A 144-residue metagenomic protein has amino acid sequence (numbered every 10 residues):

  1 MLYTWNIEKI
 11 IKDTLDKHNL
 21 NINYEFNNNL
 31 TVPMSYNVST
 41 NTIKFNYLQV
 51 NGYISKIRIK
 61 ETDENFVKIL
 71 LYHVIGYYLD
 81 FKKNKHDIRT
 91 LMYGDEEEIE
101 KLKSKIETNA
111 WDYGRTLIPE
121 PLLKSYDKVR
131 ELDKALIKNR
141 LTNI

Functional and structural regions predicted by a protein language model:
M1-T40, P121: A metal-dependent hydrolase signature that marks the N-terminal structural subdomain at the beginning of catalytic folds
W5, H73, T108-D112: A structural signal for well-ordered alpha-helical segments within the folded catalytic domains of diverse enzymes
N23-N65, F81-K82: Active-site scaffold of zinc-dependent metalloenzymes
V50, L70-Y72, E97: The feature represents the first ordered module of a protein
T62-N65, E98-S104, D112-I144: Long, well-structured alpha-helical subdomains associated with metal-dependent extracellular/ecto-lumenal hydrolases
E64-L91: Catalytic Zn2+-binding segment of zinc metalloproteases
F81-D112: Post-HEXXH active-site segment of zinc metalloproteases
